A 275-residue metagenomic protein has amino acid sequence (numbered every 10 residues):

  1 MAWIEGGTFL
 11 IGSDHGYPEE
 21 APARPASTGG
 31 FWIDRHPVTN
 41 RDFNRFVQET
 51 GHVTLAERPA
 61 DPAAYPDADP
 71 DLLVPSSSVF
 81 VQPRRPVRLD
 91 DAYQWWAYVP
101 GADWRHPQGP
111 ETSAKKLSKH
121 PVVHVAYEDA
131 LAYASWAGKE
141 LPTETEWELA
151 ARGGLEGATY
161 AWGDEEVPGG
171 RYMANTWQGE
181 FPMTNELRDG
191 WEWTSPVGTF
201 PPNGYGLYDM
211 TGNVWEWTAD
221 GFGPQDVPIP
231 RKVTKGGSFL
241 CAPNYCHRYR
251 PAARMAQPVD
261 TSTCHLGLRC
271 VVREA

Functional and structural regions predicted by a protein language model:
W3-I4, L10, D14-H15, P59-M255 (+1 more regions): Functional-site microenvironments in short loops/helix caps that host divalent-cation chemistry
P18-A21: C-terminal, low-complexity/hydrophilic appendages and adjacent surface loops of extracellular/periplasmic anionic
P25-F31: A short N-terminal beta-strand-loop micro-motif at the entrance of redox/enzyme domains
F31, F46-L55, A137-G138: Short capping motifs at secondary-structure boundaries
D34: An anion-binding catalytic pocket shared by soluble metabolic enzymes
T39: Acidic-aromatic/histidine active-site loop/patch
C264-A275: Short, structured beta-strand segments at or near domain termini in extracellular proteins/domains
